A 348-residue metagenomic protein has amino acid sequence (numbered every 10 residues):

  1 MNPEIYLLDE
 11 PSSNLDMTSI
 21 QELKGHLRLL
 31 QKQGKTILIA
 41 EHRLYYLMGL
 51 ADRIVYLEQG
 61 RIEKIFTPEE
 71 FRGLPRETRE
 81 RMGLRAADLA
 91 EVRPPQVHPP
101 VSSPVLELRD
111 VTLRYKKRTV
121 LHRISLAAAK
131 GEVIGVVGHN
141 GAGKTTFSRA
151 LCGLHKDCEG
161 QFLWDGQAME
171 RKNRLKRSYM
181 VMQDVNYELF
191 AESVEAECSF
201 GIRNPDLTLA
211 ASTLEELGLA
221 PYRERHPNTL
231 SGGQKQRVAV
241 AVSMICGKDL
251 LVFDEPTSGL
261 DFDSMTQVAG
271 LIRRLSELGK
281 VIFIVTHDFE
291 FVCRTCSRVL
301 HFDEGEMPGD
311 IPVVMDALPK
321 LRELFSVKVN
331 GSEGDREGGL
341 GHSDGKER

Functional and structural regions predicted by a protein language model:
Y6-D9, L251-D254: Catalytic Walker B motif of ABC-type/P-loop ATPase nucleotide-binding domains
E41-H42, T286-H287: H-loop/switch region of ABC-family ATPase nucleotide-binding domains
R61-G83, E306-K328: Conserved beta-strand-loop-alpha-helix hinge in the C-terminal portion of ABC ATPase nucleotide-binding domains
V137-H139: The feature captures the beta-strand-to-loop junction immediately N-terminal to the Walker
G160-R174: Conserved ABC transporter NBD signature motif
L207-Y222: Conserved ABC ATPase "signature" region
H226-L230, Q234: Conserved ABC ATPase signature
